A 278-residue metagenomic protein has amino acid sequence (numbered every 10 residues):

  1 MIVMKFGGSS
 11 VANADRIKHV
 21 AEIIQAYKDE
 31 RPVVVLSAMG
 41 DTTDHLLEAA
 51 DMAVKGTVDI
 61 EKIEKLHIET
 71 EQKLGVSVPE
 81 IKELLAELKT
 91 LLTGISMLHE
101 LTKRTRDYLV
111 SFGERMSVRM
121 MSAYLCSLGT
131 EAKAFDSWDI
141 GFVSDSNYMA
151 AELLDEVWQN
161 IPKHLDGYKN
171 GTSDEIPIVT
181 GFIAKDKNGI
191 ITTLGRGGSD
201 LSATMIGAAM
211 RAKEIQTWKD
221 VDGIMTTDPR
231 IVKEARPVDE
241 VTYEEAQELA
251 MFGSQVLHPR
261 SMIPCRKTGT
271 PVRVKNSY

Functional and structural regions predicted by a protein language model:
M1-L257, S261-M262: Nucleotide/pyrophosphate-binding catalytic subdomain
C265: Acidic-aromatic/histidine active-site loop/patch
T268-P271: Active-site capping/gating regions of soluble enzymes
R273-Y278: Active-site C-terminal subdomain of aminotransferase-like
